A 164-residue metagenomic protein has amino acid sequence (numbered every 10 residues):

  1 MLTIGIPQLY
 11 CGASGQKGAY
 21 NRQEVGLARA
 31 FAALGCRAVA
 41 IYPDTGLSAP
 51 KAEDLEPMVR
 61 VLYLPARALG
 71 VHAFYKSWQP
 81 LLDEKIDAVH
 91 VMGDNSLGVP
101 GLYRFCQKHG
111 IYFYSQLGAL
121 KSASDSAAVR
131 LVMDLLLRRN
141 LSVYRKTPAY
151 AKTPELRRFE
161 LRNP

Functional and structural regions predicted by a protein language model:
M1-L47, E53, E84: N-terminal subdomain of nucleotide-sugar transferases
G5, A88, R104-A123, L137-R138 (+2 more regions): Active-site proximal beta-strand in glycosyltransferases
L9, G93-D94, S115-K121, P154: Histidine-centered beta-alpha loop that forms part of the nucleotide-sugar donor binding/catalytic region in diverse
A33, L47-G70: Conserved nucleotide-sugar phosphate-binding/catalytic loop shared by glycosyltransferases and other
Y42, Y63-P65, L117: Residue-level recognition of beta-strand->loop/alpha-helix junctions
G46-P50, N140-P164: A short, active-site helix/loop in glycosyltransferases that binds the activated sugar's phosphate group
L62-V91, N95-K108, D134-S142: An amphipathic, basic-hydrophobic alpha-helix
V71-A73, A123-A128: Short, charged, surface-exposed secondary-structure boundary motifs
